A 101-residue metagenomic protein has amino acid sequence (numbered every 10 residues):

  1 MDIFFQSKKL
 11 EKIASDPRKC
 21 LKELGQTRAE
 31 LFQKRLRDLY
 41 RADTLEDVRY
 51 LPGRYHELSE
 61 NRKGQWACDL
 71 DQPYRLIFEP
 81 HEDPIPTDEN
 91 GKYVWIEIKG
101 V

Functional and structural regions predicted by a protein language model:
M1-R37: Arg/Lys-rich, positively charged N-terminal/basic patches that mediate binding to nucleic acids
D2, E57, A67, I77: Short, surface-exposed charged micro-motifs
S7, S59, L70: Pocket-edge structural micro-motifs
R18, K22, T44-V48, L70: Residue-level signal for secondary-structure boundary elements
L31-K34, G53, D69: Generic alpha-helix structural propensity
D38-A42: Short, contiguous, well-ordered secondary-structure segments
D43-W66: A short, surface-exposed loop/turn module that caps and links secondary-structure elements
C68-V101: Enriched for short, Lys/Arg-rich terminal
